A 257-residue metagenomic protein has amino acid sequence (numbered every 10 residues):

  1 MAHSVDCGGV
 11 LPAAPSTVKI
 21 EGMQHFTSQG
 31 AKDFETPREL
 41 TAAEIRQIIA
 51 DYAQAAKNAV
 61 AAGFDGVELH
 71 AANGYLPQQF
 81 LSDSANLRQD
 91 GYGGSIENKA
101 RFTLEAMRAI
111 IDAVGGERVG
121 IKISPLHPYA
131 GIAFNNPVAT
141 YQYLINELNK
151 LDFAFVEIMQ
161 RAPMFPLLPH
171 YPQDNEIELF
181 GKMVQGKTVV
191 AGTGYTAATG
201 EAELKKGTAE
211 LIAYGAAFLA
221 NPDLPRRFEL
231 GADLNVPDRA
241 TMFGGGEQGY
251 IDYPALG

Functional and structural regions predicted by a protein language model:
M1-G257: Flavin-dependent oxidoreductase catalytic cores
